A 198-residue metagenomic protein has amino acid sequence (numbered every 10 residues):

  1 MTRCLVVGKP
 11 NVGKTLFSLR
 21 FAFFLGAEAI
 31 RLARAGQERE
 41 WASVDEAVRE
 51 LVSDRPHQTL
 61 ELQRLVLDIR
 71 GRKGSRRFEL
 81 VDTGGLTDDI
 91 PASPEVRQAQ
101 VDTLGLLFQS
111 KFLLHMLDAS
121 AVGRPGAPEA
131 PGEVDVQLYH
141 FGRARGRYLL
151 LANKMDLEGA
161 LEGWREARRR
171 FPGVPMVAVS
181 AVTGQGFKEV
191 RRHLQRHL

Functional and structural regions predicted by a protein language model:
M1-D88: Conserved G1/Walker A P-loop phosphate-binding module
V12, L16, E95-Q98, G184-Q185 (+1 more regions): Charged, alpha-helix-enriched surfaces in structured cytosolic catalytic cores of large nucleotide-utilizing machines
G13, T87-D88, G123, E158-G159 (+1 more regions): Catalytic P-loop NTPase motifs of RecA-like helicase/translocase cores
I30, A92, A119: Short, conserved catalytic or interaction motifs in soluble domains
Q58, S93-V96, A130-P131: A conditional alpha-helix N-cap/helix-loop micro-motif detector
Q58-E61, R76-E79, A99, A160-G163 (+1 more regions): Helical mechanochemical/support elements of P-loop NTPase systems and associated helical scaffolds
A99-V174: Conserved C-terminal guanine-recognition region of P-loop GTPase G domains, centered on the G4
D156-L198: Canonical P-loop GTPase G-domain recognition
